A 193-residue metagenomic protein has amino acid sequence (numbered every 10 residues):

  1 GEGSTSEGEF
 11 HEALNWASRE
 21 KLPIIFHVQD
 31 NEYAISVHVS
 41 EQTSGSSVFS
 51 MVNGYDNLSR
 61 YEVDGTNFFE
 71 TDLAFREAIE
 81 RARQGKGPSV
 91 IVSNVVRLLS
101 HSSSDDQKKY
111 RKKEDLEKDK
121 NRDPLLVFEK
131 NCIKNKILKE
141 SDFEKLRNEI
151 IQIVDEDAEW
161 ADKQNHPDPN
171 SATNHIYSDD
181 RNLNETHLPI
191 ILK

Functional and structural regions predicted by a protein language model:
G1-K163: Glycine-rich ThDP/TPP pyrophosphate-binding loop and its adjacent helix/strand module within ThDP-dependent enzymes
D162-K193: C-terminal intrinsically disordered, low-complexity extensions immediately downstream of enzyme catalytic cores
